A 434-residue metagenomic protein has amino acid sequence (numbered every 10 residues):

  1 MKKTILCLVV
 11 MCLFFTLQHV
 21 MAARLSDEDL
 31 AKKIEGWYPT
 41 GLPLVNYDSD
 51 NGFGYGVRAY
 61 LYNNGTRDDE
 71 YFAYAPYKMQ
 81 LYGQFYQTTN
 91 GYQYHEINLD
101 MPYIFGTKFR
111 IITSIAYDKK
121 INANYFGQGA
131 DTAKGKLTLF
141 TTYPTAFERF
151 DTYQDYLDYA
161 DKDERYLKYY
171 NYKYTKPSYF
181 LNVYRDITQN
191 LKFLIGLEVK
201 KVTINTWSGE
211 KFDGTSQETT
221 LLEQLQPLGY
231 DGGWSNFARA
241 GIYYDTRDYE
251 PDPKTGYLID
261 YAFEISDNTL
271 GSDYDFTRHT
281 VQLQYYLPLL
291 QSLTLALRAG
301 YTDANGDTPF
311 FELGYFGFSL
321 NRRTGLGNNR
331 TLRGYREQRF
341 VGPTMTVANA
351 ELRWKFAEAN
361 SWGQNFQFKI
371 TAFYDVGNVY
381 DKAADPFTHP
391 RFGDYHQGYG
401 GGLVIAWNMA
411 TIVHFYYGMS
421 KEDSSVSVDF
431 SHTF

Functional and structural regions predicted by a protein language model:
A23-Y38, G65-K78, I104-I111, T188-F193 (+7 more regions): Short loop/turn motifs that connect adjacent beta-strands in outer-membrane beta-barrel proteins
L30-G41, V45-L228, W234, R330 (+2 more regions): Gram-negative/organellar outer-membrane beta-barrel architecture
P39-G41, Y55-V57, Q93-I97, T175-L181 (+9 more regions): Hydrophobic, lipid-facing positions within transmembrane beta-strands of outer-membrane proteins
G41-P43, L81-G83, I111-I115, I195 (+7 more regions): Membrane-embedded beta-strand positions of outer-membrane beta-barrel proteins
N46, Y62-N64, D100-I104, Y184-T188 (+6 more regions): Structural signature of outer-membrane beta-barrel channels/translocons
Y62-T66, Y86-N90, I104, D118-N122 (+9 more regions): Sequence/structural signature of outer-membrane beta-barrel proteins
G83-F85, E164-Y169, E223-G229, I265-G271 (+2 more regions): Extracellular loop and loop/strand-boundary signature of outer-membrane beta-barrel proteins
L222, L228, S235-Y243, R247-W362: C-terminal outer-membrane beta-barrel translocator/porin domains of Gram-negative envelope proteins and their
